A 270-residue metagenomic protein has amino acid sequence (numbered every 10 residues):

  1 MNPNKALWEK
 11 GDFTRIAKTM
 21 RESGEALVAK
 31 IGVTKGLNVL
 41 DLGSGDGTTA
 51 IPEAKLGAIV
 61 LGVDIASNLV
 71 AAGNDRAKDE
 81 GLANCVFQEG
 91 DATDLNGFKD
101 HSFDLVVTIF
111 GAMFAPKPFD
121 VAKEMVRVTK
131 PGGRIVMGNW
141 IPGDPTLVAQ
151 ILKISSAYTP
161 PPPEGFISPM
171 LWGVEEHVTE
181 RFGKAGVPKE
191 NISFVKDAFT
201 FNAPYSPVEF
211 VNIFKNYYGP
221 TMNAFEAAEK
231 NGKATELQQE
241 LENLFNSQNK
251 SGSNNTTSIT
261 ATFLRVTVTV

Functional and structural regions predicted by a protein language model:
M1-L37, T48, P52, A72 (+2 more regions): Conserved class I S-adenosyl-L-methionine
N38-L95, D120: Class I SAM-dependent methyltransferase SAM/SAH-binding core
T93-L105: A short acidic, Gly/Pro-enriched loop at the edge of an enzyme's catalytic core that lines a small-molecule cofactor
D104-F119, I141: A short SAM/SAH-binding and catalytic strip from SAM-dependent methyltransferases
F119-R134: A short glycine-rich, Lys/Arg-flanked "PGG" loop and its adjoining helix->strand segment in the class I
R134-T159: Conserved class I S-adenosyl-L-methionine
L171-V270: Conserved Class I S-adenosyl-L-methionine
